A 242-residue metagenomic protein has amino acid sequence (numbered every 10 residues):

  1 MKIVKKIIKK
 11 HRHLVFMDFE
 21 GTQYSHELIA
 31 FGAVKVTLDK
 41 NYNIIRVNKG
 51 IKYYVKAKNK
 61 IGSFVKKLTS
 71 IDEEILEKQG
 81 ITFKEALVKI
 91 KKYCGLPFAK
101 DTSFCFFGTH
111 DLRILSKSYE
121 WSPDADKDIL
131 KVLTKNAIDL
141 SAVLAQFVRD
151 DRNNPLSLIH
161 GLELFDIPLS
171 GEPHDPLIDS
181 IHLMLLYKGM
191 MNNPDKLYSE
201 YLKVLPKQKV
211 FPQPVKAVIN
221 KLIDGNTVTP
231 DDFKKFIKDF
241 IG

Functional and structural regions predicted by a protein language model:
M1-I44, P214, V228-F240: Entry/capping segment at the start of metal-dependent catalytic domains with acidic active-site entry clusters
M1-V15, V55-K58, V65, S70-D72: N-terminal start-of-domain structural block
H26-A30, V34-T69, L96-T227: Metal-dependent phosphoesterase core characteristic of DEDDh/y 3'-5' exonuclease domains
T69-I90: Metal-dependent phosphoesterase signature
L87-A99: Short, basic/hydrophobic alpha-helical segments
